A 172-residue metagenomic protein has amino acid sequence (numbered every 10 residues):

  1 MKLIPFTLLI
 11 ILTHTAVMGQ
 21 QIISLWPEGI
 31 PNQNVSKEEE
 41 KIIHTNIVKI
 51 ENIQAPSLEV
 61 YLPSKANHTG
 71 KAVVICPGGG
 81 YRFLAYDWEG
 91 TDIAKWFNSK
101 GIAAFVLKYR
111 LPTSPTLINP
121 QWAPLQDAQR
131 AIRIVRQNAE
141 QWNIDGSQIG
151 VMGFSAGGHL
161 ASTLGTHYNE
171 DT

Functional and structural regions predicted by a protein language model:
M1-I22: Bacterial Sec-dependent N-terminal signal peptides
Q20-N67: N-terminal cap/lid segment of alpha/beta-hydrolase-fold proteins
T69-G78: Short beta-strand element of the alpha/beta-hydrolase
G78, I102, Y109-L111: Active-site loop/turn elements of alpha/beta-hydrolase fold enzymes, especially the short glycine-/histidine-rich
G80-F83, A104, I134: Serine-hydrolase catalytic-loop signature spanning alpha/beta hydrolases and amidase-signature enzymes
A85-D87, A94, R110-G146: Catalytic nucleophile-loop/oxyanion-hole region of alpha/beta-hydrolase and closely related hydrolase-like folds
Y86-V106: Short amphipathic alpha-helix adjacent to the substrate-entry channel of hydrolases
Q126, R130-T172: Primarily recognizes the serine-hydrolase "nucleophile elbow" in alpha/beta-hydrolase and SGNH/GDSL folds
